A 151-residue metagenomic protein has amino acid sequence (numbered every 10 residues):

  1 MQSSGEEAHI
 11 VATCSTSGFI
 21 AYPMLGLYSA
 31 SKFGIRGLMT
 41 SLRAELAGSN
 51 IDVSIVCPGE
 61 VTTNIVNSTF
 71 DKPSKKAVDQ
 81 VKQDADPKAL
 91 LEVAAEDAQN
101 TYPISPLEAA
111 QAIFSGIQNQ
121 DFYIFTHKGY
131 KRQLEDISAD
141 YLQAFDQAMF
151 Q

Functional and structural regions predicted by a protein language model:
M1-H9: A short helix-coil junction within the Rossmann-fold of NAD(P)-dependent oxidoreductases
S3, I20, S41-I51: Active-site-adjacent segment of SDR/Rossmann-fold oxidoreductases
S15: Residue(s) in the substrate-gating loop at a strand-loop-helix junction that position the organic substrate next
Y22-G26: Active-site loop immediately N-terminal to the catalytic Tyr-X3-Lys motif of short-chain dehydrogenase/reductase
S31: Active-site helix of classical SDR
G34-L46, V56: Hydrophobic alpha-helix immediately C-terminal to the catalytic Tyr-X-X-X-Lys motif of short-chain
G48-I124: SDR active-site lid
Y123-Q143, Q147: Terminal hydrophobic/aromatic helix or amphipathic segment near a protein terminus
